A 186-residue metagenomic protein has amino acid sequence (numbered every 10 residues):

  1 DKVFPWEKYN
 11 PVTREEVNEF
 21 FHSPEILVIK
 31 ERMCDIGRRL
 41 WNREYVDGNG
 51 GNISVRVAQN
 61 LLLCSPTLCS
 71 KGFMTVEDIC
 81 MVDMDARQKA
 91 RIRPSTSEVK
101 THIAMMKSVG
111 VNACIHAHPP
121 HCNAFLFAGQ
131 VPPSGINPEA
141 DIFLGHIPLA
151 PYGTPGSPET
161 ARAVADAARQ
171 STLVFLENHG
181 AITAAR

Functional and structural regions predicted by a protein language model:
D1-R186: Glycine-rich flexible loops
